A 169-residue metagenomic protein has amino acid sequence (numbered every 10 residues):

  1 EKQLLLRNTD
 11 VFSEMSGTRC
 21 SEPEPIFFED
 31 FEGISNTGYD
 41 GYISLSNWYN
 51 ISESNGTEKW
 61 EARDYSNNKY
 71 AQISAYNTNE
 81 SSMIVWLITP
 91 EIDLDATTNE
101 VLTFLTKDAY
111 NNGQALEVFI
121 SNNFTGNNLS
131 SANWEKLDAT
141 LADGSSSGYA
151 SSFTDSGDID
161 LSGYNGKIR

Functional and structural regions predicted by a protein language model:
E1, F119-T125: Predominantly extracellular/luminal cell-surface or secreted proteins
Q3-E24: Extracellular fibronectin type III
E22-N77, T154: Extracellular glycan-recognition surfaces and repeat-rich motifs
Q72-V85, D143-F153: Extracellular beta-rich ligand/substrate-recognition surface
N79-T97, V101, T154-D158: Short beta-strands within extracellular/lumenal beta-sheet-rich domains
E80-S82, D95-T98, K107-A115, F124-N127: Extended, low-complexity, turn-rich repeat/linker tracts enriched in Gly/Pro/Ser/Thr and Asp/Glu that occur
V101, K167-R169: Short, conserved beta-strand segments of beta-strand-rich sandwich/propeller modules, principally
N127-Y164: Extracellular carbohydrate recognition and processing domains and analogous Trp-centered ligand-binding platforms
